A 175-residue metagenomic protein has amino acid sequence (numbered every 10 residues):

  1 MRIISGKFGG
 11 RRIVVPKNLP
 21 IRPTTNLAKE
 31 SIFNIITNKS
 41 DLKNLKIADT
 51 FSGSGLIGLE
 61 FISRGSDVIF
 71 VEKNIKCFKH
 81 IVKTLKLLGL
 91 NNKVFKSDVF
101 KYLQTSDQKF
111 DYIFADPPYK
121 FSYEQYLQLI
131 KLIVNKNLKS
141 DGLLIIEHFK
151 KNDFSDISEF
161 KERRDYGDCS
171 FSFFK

Functional and structural regions predicted by a protein language model:
M1-K175: Class I S-adenosyl-L-methionine-dependent methyltransferase catalytic core
